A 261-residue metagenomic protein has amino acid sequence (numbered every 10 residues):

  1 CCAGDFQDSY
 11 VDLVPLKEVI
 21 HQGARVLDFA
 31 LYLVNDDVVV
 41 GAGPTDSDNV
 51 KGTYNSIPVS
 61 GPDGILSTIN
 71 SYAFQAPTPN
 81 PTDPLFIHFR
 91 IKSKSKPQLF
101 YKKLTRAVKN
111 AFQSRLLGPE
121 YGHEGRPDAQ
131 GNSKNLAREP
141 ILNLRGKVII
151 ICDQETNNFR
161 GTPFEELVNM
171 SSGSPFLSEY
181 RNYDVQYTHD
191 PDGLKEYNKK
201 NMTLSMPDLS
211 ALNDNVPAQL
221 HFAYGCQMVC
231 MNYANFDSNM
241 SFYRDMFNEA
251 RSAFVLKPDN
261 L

Functional and structural regions predicted by a protein language model:
C1-L261: Catalytic cores of phosphodiester-bond hydrolases, prominently lipid phosphodiesterases
